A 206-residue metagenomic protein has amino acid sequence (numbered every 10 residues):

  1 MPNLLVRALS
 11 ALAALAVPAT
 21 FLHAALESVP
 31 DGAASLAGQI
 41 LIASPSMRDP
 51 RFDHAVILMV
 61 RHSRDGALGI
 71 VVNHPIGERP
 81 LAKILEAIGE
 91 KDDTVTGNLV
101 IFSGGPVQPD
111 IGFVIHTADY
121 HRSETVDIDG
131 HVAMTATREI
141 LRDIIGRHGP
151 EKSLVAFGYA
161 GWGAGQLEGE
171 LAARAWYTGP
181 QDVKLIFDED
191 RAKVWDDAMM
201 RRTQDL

Functional and structural regions predicted by a protein language model:
M1-R7: Positively charged n-region of N-terminal signal peptides that target proteins for export
L5, F21-L206: A short aromatic-anchored loop/beta-hairpin motif
A8-T20: Bacterial N-terminal signal peptides
